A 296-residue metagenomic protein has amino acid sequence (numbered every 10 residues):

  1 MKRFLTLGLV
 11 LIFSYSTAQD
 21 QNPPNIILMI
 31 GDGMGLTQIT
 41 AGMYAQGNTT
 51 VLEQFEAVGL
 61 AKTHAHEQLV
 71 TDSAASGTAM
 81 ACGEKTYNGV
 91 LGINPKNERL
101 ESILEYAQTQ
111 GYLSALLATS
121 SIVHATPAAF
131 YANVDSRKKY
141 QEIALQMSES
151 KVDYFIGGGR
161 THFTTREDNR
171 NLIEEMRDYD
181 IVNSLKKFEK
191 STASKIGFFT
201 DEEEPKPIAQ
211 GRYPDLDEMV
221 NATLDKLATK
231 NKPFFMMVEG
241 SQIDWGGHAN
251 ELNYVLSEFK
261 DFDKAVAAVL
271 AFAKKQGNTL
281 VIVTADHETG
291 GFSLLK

Functional and structural regions predicted by a protein language model:
F4-F13: Sec-dependent N-terminal signal peptides
Q19-R166, R170-F188, E288-K296: N-terminal catalytic scaffold of extracellular/periplasmic and nuclease hydrolases that process anionic headgroups
P24-M34, A107, P233-S241, V255 (+2 more regions): Beta-strand elements within well-structured catalytic alpha/beta cores of enzymes that handle phosphate/sulfate esters
M29, L117, G157, T200-E202 (+4 more regions): Generic beta-strand/beta-sheet core signal
L36, D261-K296: Metal-dependent active-site segment of extracytoplasmic phospho-/sulfohydrolases and closely related
L52, G77, E101-L104, A144 (+2 more regions): Extracytoplasmic/secreted envelope proteins and their assembly/folding machinery, especially bacterial periplasmic
A125-Y131, E203-G211, T229-P233, M237-A265: Active-site His/acidic residue clusters
F188-F199, M219-S241: Active-site regions of oxyanion-processing enzymes, predominantly non-cytosolic
